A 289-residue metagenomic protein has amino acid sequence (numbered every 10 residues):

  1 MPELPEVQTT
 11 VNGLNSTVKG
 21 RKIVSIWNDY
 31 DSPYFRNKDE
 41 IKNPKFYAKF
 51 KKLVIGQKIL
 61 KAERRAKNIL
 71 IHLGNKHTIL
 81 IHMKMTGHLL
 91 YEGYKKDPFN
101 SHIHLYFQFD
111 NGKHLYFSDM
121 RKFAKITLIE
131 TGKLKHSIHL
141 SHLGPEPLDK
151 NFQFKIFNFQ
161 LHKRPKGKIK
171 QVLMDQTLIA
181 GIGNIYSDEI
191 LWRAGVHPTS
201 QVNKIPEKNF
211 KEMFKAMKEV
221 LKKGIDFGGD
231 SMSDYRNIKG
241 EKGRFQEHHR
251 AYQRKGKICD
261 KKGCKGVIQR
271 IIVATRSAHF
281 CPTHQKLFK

Functional and structural regions predicted by a protein language model:
M1-H136, A278, P282, K286-K289: Acidic, proline/glycine-enriched N-terminal capping motif
P2, E6, D149, N209: Catalytic cores of large soluble enzymes that bind and process phosphate-bearing ligands
K22-F50, K58, E63, F159-K289: Basic, nucleic-acid-binding surfaces and adjacent catalytic neighborhoods in DNA/RNA-processing proteins
K96, H139-L148, S200-E207: Short histidine-centered catalytic/ligand-binding loop motif
H102-H104, H114, S137-L140, K170 (+2 more regions): Hydrophobic, well-ordered secondary-structure segments
A124-R164: A short, charged helix-loop
